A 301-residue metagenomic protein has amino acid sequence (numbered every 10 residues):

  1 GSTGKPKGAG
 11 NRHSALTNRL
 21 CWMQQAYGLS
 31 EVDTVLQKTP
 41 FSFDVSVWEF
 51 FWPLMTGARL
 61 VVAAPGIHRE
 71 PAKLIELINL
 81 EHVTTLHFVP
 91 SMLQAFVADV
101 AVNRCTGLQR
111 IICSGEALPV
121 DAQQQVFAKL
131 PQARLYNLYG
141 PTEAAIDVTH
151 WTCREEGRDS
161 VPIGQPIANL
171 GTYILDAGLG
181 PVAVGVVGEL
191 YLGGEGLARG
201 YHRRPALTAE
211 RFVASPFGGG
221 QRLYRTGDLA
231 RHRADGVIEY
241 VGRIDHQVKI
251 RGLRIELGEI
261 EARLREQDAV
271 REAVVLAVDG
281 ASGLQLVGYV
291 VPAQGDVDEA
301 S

Functional and structural regions predicted by a protein language model:
G1-A9, E156: Conserved adenylation A10 loop of the ANL superfamily
S2, G57, G115, D228 (+1 more regions): Conserved G/P- and acidic residue-centered "switch" motifs that form tight phosphate/ATP-binding loops in soluble
K7-L36, D44-T84: Conserved AMP-binding/adenylation subdomain of ANL enzymes
G10, T34-L36, S42, W48 (+6 more regions): Short, well-ordered beta-strand segments
L16, A128-N137, T152-S301: AMP-dependent adenylate-forming
T39-F43, G66, T142, G194: Conserved AMP-binding
M55-R59, V83-H87, V97-P162, G171 (+1 more regions): Gly/Ser/Thr-rich phosphate-binding loop
A72-I75, V100-V102, E261: Short hydrophobic/charged patches on amphipathic alpha-helices used for structural packing and interfaces
